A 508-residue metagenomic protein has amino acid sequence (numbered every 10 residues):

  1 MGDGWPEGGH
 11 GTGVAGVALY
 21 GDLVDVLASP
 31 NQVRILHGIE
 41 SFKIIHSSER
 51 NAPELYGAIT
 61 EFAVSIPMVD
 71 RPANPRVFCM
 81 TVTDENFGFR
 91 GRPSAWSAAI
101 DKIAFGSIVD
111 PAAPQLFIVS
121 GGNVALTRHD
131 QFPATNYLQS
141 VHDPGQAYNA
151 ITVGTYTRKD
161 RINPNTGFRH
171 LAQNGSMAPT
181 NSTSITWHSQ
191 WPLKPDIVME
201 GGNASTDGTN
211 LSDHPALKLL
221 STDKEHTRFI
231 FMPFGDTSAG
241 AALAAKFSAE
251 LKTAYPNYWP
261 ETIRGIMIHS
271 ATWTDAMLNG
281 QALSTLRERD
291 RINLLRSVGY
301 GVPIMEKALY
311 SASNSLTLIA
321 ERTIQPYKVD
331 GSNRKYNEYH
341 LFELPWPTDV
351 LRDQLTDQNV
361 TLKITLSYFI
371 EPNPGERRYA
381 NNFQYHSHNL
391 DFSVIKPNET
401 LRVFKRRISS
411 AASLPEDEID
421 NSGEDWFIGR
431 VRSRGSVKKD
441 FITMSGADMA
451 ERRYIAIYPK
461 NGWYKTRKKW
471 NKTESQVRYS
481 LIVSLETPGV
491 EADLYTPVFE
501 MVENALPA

Functional and structural regions predicted by a protein language model:
M1, Y156-H170, G175-A241: Catalytic-core environment of secreted peptidases
M1-L55, A73, F89, P114 (+4 more regions): Subtilisin-like serine protease catalytic core
M1-V17, A28-G38, P72-V77, I108 (+3 more regions): Active-site core segment of subtilase-fold serine proteases
I44-N149, D160, R228-A241: Substrate-binding/access-modulating region of protease and related hydrolase catalytic domains
V141, Y379-R407, P415-E416, F441-A508: C-terminal edge strands of extracellular/lumenal beta-sandwich accessory domains
G240-A254: Short, small-residue alpha-helix embedded
E288-H388: Secreted peptidase-domain scaffold signal
Y300, M305, K396-R434: Low-complexity, serine/threonine/proline-enriched polar segments
